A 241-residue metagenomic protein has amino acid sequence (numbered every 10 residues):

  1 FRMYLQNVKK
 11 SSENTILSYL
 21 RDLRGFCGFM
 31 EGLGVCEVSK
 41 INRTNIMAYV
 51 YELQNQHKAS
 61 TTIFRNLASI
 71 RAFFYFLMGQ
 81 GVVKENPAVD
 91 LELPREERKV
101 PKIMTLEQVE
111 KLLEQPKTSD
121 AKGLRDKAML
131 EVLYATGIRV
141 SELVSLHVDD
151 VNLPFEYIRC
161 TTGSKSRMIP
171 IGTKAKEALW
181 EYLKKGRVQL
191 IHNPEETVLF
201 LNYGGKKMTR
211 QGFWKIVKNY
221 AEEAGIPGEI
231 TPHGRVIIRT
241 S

Functional and structural regions predicted by a protein language model:
F1-S241: Conserved catalytic core of the tyrosine transesterase superfamily
